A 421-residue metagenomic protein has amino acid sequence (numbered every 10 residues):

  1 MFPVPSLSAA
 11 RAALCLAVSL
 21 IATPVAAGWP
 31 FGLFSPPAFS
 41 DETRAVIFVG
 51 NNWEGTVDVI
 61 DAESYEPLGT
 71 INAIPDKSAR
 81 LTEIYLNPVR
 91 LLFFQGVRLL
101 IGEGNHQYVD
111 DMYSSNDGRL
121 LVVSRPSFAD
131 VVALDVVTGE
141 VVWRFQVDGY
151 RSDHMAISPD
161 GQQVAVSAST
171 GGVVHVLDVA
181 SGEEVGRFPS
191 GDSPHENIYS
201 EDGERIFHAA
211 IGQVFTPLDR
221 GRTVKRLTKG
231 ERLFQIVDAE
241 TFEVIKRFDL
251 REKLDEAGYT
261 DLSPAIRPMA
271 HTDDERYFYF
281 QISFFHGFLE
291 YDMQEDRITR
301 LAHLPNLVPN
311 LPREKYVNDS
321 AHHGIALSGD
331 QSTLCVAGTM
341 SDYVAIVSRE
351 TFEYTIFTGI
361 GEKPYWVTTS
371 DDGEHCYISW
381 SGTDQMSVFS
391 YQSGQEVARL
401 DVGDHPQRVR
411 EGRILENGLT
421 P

Functional and structural regions predicted by a protein language model:
F2-L14: Bacterial N-terminal signal peptides that target proteins for export
A22-T23: N-terminal signal peptide c-region/cleavage motif recognized by signal peptidases
A27-P421: Predominantly soluble domains enriched in secretory-pathway, periplasmic, or organellar proteins
